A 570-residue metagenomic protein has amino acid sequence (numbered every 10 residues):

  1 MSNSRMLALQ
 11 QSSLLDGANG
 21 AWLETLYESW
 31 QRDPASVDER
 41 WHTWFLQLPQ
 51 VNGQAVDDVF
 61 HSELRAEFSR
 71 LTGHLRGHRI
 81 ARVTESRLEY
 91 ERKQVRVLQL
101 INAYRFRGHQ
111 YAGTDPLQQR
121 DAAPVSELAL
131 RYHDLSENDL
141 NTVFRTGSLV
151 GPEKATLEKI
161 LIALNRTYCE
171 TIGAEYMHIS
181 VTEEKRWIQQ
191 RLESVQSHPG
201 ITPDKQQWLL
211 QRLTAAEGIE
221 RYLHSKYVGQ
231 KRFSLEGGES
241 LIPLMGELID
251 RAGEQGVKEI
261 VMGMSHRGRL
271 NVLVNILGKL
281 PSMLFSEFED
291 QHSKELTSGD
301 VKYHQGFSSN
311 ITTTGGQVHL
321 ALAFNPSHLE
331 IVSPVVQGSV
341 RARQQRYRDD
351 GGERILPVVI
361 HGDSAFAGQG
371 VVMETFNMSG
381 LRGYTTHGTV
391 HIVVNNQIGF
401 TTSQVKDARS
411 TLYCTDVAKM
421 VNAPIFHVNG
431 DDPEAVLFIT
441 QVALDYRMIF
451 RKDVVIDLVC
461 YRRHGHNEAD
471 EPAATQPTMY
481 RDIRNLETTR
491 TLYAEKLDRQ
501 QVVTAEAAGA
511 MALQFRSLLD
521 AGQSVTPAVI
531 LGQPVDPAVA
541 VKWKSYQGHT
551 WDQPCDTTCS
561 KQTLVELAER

Functional and structural regions predicted by a protein language model:
S2, L9-A55: Subset of Sec-pathway N-terminal targeting signals
Q11, L48-L241, V257, L564-A568: Extended, charge-enriched "interface" segments that sit outside catalytic cores
R92-N102, H109-R145, K159, L280 (+2 more regions): Flexible, glycine-rich loop/tail regions that form catalytic "lids" or insertion modules at the edges of active sites
G218, Y222-S282: Active-site pocket-lining segments that scaffold enzyme catalytic pockets across diverse folds
S234-M245, F324-V336, G368, D432-V436: Phosphate/oxyanion-binding active-site loops and adjacent basic polyanion-contact surfaces
K258-N422, F426: Cofactor-binding active-site loop characterized by glycine-rich and histidine/acidic residues
T401-T411, K419-V455, V459-G465: Conserved phosphate-handling catalytic cores of large alpha/beta enzymes
Y413-F438, L486-E506: Conserved thiamine diphosphate
